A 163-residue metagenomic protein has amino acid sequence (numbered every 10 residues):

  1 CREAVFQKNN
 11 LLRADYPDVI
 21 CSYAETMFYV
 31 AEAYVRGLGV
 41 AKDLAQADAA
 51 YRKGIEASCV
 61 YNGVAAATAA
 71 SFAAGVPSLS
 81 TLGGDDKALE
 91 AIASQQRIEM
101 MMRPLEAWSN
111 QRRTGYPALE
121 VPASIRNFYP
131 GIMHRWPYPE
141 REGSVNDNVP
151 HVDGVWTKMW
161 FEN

Functional and structural regions predicted by a protein language model:
C1-N163: Acidic/polar-rich alpha-helix caps and helix-coil junctions
